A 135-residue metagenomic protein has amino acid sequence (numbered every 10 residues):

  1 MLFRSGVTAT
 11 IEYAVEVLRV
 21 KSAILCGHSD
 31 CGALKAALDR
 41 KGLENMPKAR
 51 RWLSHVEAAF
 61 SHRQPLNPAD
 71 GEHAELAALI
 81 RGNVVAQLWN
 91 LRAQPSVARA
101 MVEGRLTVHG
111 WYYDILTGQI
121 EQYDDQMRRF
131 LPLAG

Functional and structural regions predicted by a protein language model:
F3-K21, G32-G135: Divalent-metal-activated hydrolytic enzyme cores
C26-S29: Ordered, amphipathic secondary-structure segments that act as subunit-interaction surfaces in large macromolecular
